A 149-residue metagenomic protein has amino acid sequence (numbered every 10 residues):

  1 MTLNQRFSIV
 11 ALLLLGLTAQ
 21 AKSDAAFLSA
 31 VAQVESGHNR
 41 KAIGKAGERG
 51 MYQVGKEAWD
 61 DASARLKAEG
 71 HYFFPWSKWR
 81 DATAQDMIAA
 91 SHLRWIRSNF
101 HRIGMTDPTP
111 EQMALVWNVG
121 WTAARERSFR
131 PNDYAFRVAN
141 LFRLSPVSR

Functional and structural regions predicted by a protein language model:
M1-I9: Bacterial N-terminal signal peptides that target proteins for export
A11-Q20: Hydrophobic h-region of N-terminal signal peptides that target proteins for export in Gram-negative bacteria
D24-A25, G44-Y52, K78-D86, T106-P110 (+1 more regions): Solvent-exposed, acidic/flexible segments
D24-N39, V54, A89-A90, M113-W121: Short, functionally critical alpha-helical segments immediately adjacent to catalytic or ligand/cofactor-binding
S36, L93-R94, A139: Generic helix-packing signal
A42-E69: N-terminal, post-signal-peptide region of Sec/Tat-exported proteins
D60-A124: Alpha-helical segment that forms one wall of the substrate-binding/catalytic cleft in peptidoglycan-active domains
P108-R149: Catalytic and substrate-binding regions of cell-wall glycan-acting enzymes that process beta-1,4-linked
